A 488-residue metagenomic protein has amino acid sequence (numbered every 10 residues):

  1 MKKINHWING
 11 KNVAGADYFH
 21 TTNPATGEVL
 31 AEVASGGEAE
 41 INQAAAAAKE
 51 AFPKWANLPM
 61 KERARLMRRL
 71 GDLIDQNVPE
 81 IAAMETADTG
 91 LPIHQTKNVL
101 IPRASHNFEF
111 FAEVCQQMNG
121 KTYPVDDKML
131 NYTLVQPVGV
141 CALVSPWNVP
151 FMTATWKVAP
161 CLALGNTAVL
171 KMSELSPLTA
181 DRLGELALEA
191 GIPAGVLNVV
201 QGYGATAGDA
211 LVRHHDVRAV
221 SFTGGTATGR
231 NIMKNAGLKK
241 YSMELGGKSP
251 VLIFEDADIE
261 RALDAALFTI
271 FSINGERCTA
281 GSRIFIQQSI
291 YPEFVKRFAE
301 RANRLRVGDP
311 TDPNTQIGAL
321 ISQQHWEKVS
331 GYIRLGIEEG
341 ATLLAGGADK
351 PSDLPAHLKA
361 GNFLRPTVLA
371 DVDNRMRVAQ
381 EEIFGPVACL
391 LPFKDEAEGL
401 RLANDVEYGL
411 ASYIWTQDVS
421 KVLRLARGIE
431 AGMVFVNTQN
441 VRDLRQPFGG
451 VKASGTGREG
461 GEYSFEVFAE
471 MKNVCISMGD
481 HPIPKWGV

Functional and structural regions predicted by a protein language model:
M1-A25: Hydrophobic face of amphipathic alpha-helices that form TPR/SEL1-like repeat modules and related alpha-solenoid
P24-T89, S289: N-terminal alpha-helical segment of soluble enzymes
T26-E32, V217, L252, R306 (+3 more regions): Conserved C-terminal structural/oligomerization subdomain of aldehyde/semialdehyde dehydrogenase
V29-G36, A51-N57, L143, V251-F254 (+5 more regions): Short, well-ordered beta-strand elements within core beta-sheets of diverse protein domains
A46, R68-P79, I93-M118: Long amphipathic alpha-helix in the N-terminal Rossmann-like dinucleotide-binding domain of NAD(P)-dependent
G120-R261, F393: Rossmann-like NAD(P) dinucleotide-binding subdomain of oxidoreductase/dehydrogenase enzymes
T167-V169, L343, M433: A short hydrophobic/small-residue beta-strand
A227-D373, V436, I483-P484: ALDH superfamily catalytic-core signature
